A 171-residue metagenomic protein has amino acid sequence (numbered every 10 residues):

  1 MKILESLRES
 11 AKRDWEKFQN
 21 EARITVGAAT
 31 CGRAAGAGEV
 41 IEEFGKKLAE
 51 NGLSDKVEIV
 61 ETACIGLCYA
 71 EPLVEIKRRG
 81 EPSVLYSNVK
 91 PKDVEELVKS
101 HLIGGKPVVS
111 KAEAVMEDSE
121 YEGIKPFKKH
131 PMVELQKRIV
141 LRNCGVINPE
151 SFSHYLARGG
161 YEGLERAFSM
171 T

Functional and structural regions predicted by a protein language model:
M1-T171: Feature of Fe-S/electron-transfer and energy-metabolism proteins that preferentially highlights extended coupling
